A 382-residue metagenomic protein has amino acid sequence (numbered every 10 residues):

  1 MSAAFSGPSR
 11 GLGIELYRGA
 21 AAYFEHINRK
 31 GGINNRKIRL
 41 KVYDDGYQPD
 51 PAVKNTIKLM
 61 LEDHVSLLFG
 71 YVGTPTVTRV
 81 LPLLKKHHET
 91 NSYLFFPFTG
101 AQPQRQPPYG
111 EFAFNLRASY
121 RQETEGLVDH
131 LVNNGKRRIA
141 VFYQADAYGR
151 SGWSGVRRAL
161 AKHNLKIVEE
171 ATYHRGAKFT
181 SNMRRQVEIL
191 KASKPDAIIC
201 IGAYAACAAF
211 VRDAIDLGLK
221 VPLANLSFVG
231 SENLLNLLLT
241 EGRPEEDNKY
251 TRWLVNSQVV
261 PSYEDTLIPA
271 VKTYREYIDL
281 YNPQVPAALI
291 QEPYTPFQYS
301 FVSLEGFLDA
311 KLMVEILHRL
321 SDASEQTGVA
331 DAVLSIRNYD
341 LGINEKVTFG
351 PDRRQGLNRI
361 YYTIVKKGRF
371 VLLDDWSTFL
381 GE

Functional and structural regions predicted by a protein language model:
M1-A21, Y43-P49, V72-G73, F142-R150 (+1 more regions): Extracytoplasmic "Venus flytrap"
M1-S2, R39-V42, S66-Y71, S92-F98 (+7 more regions): Structural recognition of the beta-strand scaffold that forms the well-ordered cores of secreted hydrolase catalytic
G11-R18, K30-Q104, L116, Y173-M183 (+3 more regions): Beta-alpha junction/loop-to-helix N-cap segments that form part of ligand/metal-binding clefts
G13, Y17-F24, A52-I57, V65 (+13 more regions): Extracytoplasmic/secreted envelope proteins and their assembly/folding machinery, especially bacterial periplasmic
A21-G32, I57-V65, L81-E89, D129-R137 (+8 more regions): Sec-exported extracytoplasmic/periplasmic mature domains
K54, Q102-P103, G110-G218, E264-K272: Extracellular/periplasmic Venus flytrap/periplasmic-binding protein
I215-G306, S377-L380: Extracellular/periplasmic periplasmic-binding protein-like sensory domains
P283-F307, V314-L372: Segments of small-molecule ligand-sensing domains
